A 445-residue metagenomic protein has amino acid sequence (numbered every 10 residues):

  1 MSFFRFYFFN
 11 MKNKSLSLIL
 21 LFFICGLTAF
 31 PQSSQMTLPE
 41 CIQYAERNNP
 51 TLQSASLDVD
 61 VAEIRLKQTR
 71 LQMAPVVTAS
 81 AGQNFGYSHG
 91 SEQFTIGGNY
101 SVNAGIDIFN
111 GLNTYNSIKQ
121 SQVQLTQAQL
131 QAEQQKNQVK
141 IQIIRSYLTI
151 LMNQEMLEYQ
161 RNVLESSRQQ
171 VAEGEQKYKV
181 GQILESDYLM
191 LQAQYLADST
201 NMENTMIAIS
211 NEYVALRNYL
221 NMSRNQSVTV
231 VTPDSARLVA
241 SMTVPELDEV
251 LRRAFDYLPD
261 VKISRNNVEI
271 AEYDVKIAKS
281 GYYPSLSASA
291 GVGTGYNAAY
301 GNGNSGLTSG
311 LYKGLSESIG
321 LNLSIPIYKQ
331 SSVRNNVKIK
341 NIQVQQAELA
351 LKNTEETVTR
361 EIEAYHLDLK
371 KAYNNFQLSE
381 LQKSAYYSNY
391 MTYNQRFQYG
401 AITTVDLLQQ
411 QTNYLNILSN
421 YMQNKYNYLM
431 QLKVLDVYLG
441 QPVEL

Functional and structural regions predicted by a protein language model:
M1-P39, N49, V443-L445: Bacterial Sec-dependent N-terminal signal peptides
S2, S17, Q138-R253, D368 (+2 more regions): Periplasmic alpha-helical coiled-coil/stalk elements that build and connect Gram-negative outer-membrane
F30, R224, N420-L445: Acidic, low-complexity, intrinsically disordered peripheral segments
F30-T78, G82, R224, V230-E269 (+2 more regions): Bacterial Sec-pathway N-terminal export signals of envelope proteins
Q32-T149, L286, A290, S331-R334: Short flexible linkers and secondary-structure junctions
S33-S34, S80-N110, S117, P233-T243 (+3 more regions): Small/polar, glycine/serine/threonine/aspartate-rich low-complexity segments that form flexible
Q53-L57, R70-A74, I108-K136, S186 (+6 more regions): Sec/SRP-type N-terminal targeting helices
Y178-Q182, F397-A401, Y438: A short glycine-centered flexible hinge/capping loop motif at secondary-structure junctions
